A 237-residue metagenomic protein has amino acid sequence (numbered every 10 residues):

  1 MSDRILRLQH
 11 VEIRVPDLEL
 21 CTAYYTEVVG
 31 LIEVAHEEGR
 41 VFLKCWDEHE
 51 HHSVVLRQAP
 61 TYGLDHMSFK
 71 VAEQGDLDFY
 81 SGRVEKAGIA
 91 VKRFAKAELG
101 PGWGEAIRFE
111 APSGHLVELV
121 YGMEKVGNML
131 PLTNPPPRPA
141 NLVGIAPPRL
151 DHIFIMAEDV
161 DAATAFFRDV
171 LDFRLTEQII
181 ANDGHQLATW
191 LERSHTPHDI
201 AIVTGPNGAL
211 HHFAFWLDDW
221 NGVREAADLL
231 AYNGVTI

Functional and structural regions predicted by a protein language model:
M1-E19, H49, L64-M67, K125-D161 (+2 more regions): N-terminal beta-strand motif that seeds the catalytic metal site of vicinal oxygen chelate
D3, Q9-E50, I155-H198: Core segments of cupin and vicinal oxygen chelate
E19, G39-F42, H49-R57, T61-V71 (+6 more regions): A cross-kingdom feature marking solvent-exposed beta-strand/loop segments within repeated, beta-rich binding/scaffold
V55, P135-P139, I200-I202: Short, flexible segments with low predicted structural confidence
E85-A146, T189-W190, N233-I237: Vicinal oxygen chelate
G102-G104, P112, I145-L150, E158 (+2 more regions): Residues forming well-ordered secondary-structure scaffolds
A181, G205-P206: Glycine- and acidic-residue-rich phosphate-binding/metal-coordinating active-site segment common to enzymes that handle
